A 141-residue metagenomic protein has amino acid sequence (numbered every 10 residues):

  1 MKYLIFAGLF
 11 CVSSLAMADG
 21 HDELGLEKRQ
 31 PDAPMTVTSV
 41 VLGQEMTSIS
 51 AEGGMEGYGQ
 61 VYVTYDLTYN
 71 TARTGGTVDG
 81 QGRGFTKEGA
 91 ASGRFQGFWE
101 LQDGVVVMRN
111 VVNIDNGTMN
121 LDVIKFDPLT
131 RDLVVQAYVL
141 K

Functional and structural regions predicted by a protein language model:
M1-L4: Positively charged n-region of N-terminal signal peptides that target proteins for export
F6-L9: Acyl-CoA-dependent O-acyltransferases
C11-L15: N-terminal signal peptide c-region/cleavage motif recognized by signal peptidases
A18-K141: Beta-strand-enriched cores of mature, soluble protein domains
